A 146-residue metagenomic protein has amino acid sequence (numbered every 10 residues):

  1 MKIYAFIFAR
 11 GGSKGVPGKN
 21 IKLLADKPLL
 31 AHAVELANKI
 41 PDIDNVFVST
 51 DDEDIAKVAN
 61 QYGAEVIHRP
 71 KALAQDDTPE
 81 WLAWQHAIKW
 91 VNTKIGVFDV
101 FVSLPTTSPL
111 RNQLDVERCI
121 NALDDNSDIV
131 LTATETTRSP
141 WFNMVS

Functional and structural regions predicted by a protein language model:
M1-P17: N-terminal nucleotide-binding beta1-loop-alpha1 segment
I3-Y4, D44, D99, D128-V130: Conserved acidic residues
L29-N45, K57: A short, N-terminal amphipathic alpha-helix
A31, V46-T50, T132-A133: Short internal beta-strands
F47, E53-V102, L110-R111, R118: Short phosphate-binding loop-to-helix
E80, N112-R138: Conserved donor-nucleotide/metal-binding helix-loop-beta segment in metal-dependent transferases, i.e., the alpha-helix
S139-S146: Short, glycine-/small-residue-rich phosphate/pyrophosphate-handling segment
